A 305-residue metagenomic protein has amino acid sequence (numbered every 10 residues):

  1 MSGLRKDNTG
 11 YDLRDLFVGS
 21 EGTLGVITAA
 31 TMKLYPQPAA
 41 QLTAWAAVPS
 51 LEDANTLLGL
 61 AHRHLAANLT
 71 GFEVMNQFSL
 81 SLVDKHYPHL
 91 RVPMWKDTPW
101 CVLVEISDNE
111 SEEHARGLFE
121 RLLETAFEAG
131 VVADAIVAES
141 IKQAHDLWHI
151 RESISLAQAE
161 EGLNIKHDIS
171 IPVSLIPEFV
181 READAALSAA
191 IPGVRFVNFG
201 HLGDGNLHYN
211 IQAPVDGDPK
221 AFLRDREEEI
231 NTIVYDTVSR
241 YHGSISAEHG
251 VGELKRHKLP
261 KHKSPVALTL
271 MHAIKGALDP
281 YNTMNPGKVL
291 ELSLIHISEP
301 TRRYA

Functional and structural regions predicted by a protein language model:
M1-G71, M284, S298: FAD-binding subdomain of flavoenzyme oxidoreductases
M1-V18, S188-A189, E228-H242, H272: Short, hydrophobic/aliphatic alpha-helical segments
M32-P36, A44-S50, N55-R226, I230-I233 (+2 more regions): C-terminal substrate-recognition/cap domain of FAD-linked oxidoreductases
F78, L202-G205, I245-H257: Small/polar glycine-rich anion-binding or flexible loop at a beta-alpha turn
V102-S107, V266-M284, V289: Phosphate/diphosphate-binding loops
D218-K220, L254-P260: Short beta-alpha connecting loops at secondary-structure transitions that line or flank enzyme active sites
T232, D236-V251, K275-G276, P280-M284: Alpha-helix capping/hinge segments and adjacent helical runs
I295-A305: Single conserved hydrophobic/aromatic residue that forms the stacking wall/gate of nucleotide- or nucleobase-binding
